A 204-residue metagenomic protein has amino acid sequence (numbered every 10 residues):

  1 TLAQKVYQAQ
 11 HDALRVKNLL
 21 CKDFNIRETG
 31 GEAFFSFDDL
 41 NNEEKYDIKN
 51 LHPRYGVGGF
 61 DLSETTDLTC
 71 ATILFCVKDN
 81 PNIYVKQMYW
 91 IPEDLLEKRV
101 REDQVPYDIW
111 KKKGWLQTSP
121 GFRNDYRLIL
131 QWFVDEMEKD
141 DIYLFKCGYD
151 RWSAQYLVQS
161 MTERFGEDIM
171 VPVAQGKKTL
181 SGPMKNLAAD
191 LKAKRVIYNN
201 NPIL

Functional and structural regions predicted by a protein language model:
T1-V57, L68, Y84-L128: Non-catalytic, compositionally simple segments
L62, G148-W152, V173: Short His-Asn-centered micro-motif
T66-D79: Acidic, metal-ligating active-site segments
K112, E163-L204: Metal-dependent DNA phosphodiester-chemistry modules and their immediately adjacent helices/loops in DNA-processing
R123-V134, M184: Membrane-embedded transmembrane-helix bundle of lipid-linked glycan/lipid transferases
M137-F145, F165-M170: Short, surface-exposed connector motifs at secondary-structure boundaries
D141-S153, V158: Short glycine-rich phosphate-binding loop at a beta-alpha junction
